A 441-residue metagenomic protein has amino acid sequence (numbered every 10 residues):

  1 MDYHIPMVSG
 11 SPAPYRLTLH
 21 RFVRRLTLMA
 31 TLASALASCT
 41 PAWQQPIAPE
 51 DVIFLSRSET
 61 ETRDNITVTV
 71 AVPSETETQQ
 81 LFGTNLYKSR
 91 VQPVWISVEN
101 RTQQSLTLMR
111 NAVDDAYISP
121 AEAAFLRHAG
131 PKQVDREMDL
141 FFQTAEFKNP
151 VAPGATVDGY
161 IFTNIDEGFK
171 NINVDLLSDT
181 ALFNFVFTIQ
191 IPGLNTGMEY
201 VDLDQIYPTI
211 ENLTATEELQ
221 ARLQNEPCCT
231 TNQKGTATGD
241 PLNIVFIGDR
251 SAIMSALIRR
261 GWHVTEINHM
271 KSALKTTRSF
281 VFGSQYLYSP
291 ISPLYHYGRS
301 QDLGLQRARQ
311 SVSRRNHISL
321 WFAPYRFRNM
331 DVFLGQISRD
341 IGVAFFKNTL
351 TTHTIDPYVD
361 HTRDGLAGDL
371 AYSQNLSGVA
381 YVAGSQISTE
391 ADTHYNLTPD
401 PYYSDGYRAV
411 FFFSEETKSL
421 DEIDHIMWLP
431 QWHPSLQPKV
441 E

Functional and structural regions predicted by a protein language model:
L36-S38: C-terminal motif of bacterial Sec signal peptides marking the signal peptidase cleavage site
A42-P49, L55, A145-I210: Surface-exposed edge beta-strand/loop patches
I47-K88, L219: Low-complexity, acidic Ser/Thr/Pro/Gly-rich terminal tails and inter-domain linkers that flank the onset of structured
T78-W95, R101-S105, P150-A152, K234-G235: Short, solvent-exposed beta-strand/turn "edge" segments of beta-rich domains on protein surfaces
Q92, M270-K439: A cross-kingdom signal targeting lumenal/periplasmic-facing segments of multi-pass membrane and secretory-pathway
R101-A152, V157: The feature marks short-to-medium sequence segments in extracytoplasmic or secretory-pathway proteins
Q104-A112, I172-V174, M254-R259: Short, hydrophobic/aromatic beta-strand segments
E226-S255: Terminal, regulation- and interaction-focused segments at domain boundaries
